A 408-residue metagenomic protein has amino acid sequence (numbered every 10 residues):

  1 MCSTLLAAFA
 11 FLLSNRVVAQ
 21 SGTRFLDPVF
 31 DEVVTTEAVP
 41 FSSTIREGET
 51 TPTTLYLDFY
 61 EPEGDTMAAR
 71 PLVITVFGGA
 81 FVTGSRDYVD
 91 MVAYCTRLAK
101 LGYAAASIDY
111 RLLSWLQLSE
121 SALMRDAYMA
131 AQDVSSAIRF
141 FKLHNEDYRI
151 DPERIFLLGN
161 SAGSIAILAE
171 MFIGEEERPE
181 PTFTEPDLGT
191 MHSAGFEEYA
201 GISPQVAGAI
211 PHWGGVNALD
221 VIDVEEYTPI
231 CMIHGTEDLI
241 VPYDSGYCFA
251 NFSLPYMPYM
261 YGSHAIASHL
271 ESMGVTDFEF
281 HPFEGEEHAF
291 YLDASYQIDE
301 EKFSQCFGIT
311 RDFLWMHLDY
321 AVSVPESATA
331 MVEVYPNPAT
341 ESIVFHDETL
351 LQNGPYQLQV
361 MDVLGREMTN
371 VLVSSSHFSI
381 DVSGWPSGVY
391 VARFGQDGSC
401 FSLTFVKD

Functional and structural regions predicted by a protein language model:
S21-M67: N-terminal cap/lid segment of alpha/beta-hydrolase-fold proteins
A69-G79: Short beta-strand element of the alpha/beta-hydrolase
D87-S107: Short amphipathic alpha-helix adjacent to the substrate-entry channel of hydrolases
L123-E146: Alpha/beta-hydrolase active-site loop
R139-E226: Primarily recognizes the serine-hydrolase "nucleophile elbow" in alpha/beta-hydrolase and SGNH/GDSL folds
D187-M273: The feature captures the conserved acid-bearing segment of alpha/beta-hydrolase catalytic domains
M260, H264-A321: C-terminal catalytic histidine-bearing segment of alpha/beta-hydrolase fold enzymes
A328-Y335, A339-D408: C-terminal outer-membrane/trafficking sorting elements
